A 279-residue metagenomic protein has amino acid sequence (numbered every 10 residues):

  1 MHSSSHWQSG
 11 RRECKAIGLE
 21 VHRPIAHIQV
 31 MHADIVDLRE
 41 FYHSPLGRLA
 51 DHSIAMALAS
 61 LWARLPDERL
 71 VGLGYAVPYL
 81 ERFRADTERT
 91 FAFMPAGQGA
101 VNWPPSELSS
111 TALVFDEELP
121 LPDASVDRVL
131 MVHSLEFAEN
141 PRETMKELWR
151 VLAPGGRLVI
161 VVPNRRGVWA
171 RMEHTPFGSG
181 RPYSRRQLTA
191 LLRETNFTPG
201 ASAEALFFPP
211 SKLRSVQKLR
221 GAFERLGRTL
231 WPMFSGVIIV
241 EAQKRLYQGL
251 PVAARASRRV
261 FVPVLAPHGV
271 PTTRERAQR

Functional and structural regions predicted by a protein language model:
A26-R64: Class I SAM-dependent methyltransferase Rossmann-like catalytic core, especially the SAM/SAH-binding loop
M56, S60, R64-L119: Class I SAM-dependent methyltransferase SAM/SAH-binding core
E117-V129: A short acidic, Gly/Pro-enriched loop at the edge of an enzyme's catalytic core that lines a small-molecule cofactor
R142-R157: A short glycine-rich, Lys/Arg-flanked "PGG" loop and its adjoining helix->strand segment in the class I
V162-S179: Short, glycine-/aromatic-enriched active-site segment of Class I SAM-dependent methyltransferases
S179-S202, L206: Short alpha-helix
G200-R225, M233-S235: Conserved catalytic loop of SAM-dependent methyltransferase domains
E224-R279: C-terminal lobe and adjacent flexible extensions of AdoMet/dcAdoMet transferase-like proteins
